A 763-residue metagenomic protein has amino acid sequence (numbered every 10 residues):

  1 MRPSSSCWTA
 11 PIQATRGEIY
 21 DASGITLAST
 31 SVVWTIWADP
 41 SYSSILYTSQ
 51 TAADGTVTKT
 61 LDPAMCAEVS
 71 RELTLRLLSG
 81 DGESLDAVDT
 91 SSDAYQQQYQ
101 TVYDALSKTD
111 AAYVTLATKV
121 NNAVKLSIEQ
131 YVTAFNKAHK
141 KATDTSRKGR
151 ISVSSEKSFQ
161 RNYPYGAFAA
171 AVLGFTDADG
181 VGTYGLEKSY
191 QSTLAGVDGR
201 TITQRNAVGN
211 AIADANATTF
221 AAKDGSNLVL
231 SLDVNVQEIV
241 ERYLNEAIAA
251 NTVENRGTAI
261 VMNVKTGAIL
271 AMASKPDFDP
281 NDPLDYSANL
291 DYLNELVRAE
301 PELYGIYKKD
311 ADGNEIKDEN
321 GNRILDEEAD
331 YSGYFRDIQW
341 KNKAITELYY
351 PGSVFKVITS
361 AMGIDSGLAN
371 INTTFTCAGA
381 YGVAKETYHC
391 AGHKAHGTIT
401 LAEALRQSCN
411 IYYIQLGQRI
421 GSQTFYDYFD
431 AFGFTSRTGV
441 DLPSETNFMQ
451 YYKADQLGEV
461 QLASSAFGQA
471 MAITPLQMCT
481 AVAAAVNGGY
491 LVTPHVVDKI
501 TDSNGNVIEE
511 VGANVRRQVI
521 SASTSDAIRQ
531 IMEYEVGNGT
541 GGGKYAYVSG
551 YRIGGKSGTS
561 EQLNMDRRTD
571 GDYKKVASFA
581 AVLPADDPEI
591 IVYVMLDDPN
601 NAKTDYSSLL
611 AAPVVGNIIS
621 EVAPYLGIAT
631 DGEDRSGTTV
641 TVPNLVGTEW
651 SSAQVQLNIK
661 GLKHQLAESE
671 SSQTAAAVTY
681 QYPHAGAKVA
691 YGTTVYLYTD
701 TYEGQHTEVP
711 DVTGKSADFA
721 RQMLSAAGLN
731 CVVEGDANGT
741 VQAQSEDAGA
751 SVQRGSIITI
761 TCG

Functional and structural regions predicted by a protein language model:
S5-W8, A38-D62, D110-K119, L173-D177 (+10 more regions): Second-shell loop/turn segments in exported
S6, P11-T15, D198, T252-R256 (+3 more regions): Short, small/polar residue-rich loop motifs at catalytic or cofactor-binding pockets
A10-L78: Juxtamembrane extramembrane loops of integral membrane proteins
A14, T60-A67, T118-N122, G180-Y184 (+15 more regions): Soluble non-cytosolic domains of exported or imported proteins
A28, W34, N206-F220, K265-V354 (+2 more regions): Beta-lactam-recognizing serine transpeptidase/beta-lactamase-like catalytic domain environment
A64, E68-E72, Q97-G225, Q562 (+3 more regions): Small/polar-residue-rich segments within soluble enzyme cores
Y113, A213-G257: Conserved, well-ordered alpha-helix/loop/beta-strand core segments that scaffold catalytic motifs
V511, Y547-G550, N564, V594-G763: Ligand-recognition elements built from short beta-strands and adjacent flexible loops
